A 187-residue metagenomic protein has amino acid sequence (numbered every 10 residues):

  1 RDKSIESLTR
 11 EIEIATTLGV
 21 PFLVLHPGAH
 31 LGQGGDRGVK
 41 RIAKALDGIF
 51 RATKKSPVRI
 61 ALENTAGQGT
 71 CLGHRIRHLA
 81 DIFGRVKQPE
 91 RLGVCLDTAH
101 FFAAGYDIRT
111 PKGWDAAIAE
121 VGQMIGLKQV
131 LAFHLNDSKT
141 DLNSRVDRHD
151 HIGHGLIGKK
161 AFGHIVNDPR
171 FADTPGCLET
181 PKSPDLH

Functional and structural regions predicted by a protein language model:
R1-G93: Active-site acidic/histidine proton-transfer and metal-coordination neighborhood in alpha/beta enzyme cores
A80-H187: Histidine-acidic metal/acid-base catalytic patches
